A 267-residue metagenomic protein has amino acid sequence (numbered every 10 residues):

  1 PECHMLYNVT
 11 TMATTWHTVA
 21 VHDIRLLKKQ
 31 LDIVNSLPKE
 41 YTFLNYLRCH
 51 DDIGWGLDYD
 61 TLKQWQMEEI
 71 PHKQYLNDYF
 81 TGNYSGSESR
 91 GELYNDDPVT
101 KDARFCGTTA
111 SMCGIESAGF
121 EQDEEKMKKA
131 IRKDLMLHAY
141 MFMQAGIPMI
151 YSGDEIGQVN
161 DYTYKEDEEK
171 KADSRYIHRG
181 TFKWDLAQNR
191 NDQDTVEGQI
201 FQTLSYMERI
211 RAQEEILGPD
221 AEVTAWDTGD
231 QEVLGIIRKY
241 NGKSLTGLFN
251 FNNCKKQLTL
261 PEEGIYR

Functional and structural regions predicted by a protein language model:
P1-R267: Active-site and adjacent substrate-binding regions of carbohydrate-active enzymes
